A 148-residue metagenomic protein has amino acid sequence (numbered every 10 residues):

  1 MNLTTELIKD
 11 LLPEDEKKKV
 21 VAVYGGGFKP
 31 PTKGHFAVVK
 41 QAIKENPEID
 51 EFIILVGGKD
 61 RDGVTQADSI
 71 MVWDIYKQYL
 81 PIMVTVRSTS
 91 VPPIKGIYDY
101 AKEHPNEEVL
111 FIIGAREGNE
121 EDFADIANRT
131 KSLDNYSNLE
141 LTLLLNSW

Functional and structural regions predicted by a protein language model:
N2-W148: Nucleotidyltransferase catalytic core that binds NTPs
